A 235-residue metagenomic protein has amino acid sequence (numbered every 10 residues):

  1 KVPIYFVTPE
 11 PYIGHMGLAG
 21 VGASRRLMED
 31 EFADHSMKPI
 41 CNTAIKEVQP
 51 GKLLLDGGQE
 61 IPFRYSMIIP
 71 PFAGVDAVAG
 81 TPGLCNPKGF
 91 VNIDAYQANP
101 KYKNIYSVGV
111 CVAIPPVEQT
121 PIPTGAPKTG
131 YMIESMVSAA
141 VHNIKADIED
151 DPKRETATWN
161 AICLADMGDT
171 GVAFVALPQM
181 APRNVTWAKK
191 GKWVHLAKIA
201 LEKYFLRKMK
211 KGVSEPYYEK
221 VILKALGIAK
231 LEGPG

Functional and structural regions predicted by a protein language model:
V2-F90, D151-P152: A Rossmann-like FAD-binding core segment of flavoenzymes
H15, P116, V172-A176: Short active-site-adjacent structural elements
P39-I40, I105-S107, L164: Conserved beta-strand scaffold positions in the cores of enzyme catalytic domains, especially in NTP/NDP-utilizing
E60-Y65, I69-S135: FAD-site-proximal beta/loop scaffold in flavoenzymes
N104, A140, A161-C163: A short pocket-lining beta-strand/turn micro-motif at the edge of beta-sheets
T129-W159: Internal hydrophobic alpha-helix adjacent to the cofactor/substrate pocket in enzyme cavities
T156-A173: Flavin (FAD/FMN) cofactor-binding core of flavoprotein oxidoreductases
F174-G235: C-terminal auxiliary extensions adjacent to catalytic cores
